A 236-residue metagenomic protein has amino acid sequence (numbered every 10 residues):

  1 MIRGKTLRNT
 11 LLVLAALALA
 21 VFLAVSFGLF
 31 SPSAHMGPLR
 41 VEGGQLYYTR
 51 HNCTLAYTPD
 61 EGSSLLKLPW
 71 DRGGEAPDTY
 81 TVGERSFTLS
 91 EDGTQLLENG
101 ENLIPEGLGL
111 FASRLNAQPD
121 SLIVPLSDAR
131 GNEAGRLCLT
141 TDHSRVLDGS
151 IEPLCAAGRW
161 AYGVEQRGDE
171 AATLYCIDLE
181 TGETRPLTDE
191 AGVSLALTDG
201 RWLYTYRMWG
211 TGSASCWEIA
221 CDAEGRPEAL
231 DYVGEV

Functional and structural regions predicted by a protein language model:
M1-H51, L179, W217, C221: Gram-positive cell-envelope targeting signals
A24-P32, H51-Y80, L89-G107, S127-D148 (+2 more regions): Surface-exposed loop/turn elements that mediate protein-protein interactions on large endomembrane-trafficking
S33-R40, G73-E84, G107-P119, G149-G158 (+2 more regions): Repeated scaffold domains used in trafficking and secretory/extracellular systems, primarily beta-propellers
G44-Q45, R85, E101-N102: Well-ordered beta-strand scaffold positions
Y47-T49, T88-S90, V124-P125, Y162-G163 (+1 more regions): Residue position within the beta-strands of beta-propeller blades
A157, Y162-V164, E170, T188: Extracytoplasmic/periplasmic C-terminal soluble domains
A191-L195, Y206-A214: Intrinsically disordered, low-complexity segments enriched in Gly and acidic/Ser/Thr residues that form flexible
